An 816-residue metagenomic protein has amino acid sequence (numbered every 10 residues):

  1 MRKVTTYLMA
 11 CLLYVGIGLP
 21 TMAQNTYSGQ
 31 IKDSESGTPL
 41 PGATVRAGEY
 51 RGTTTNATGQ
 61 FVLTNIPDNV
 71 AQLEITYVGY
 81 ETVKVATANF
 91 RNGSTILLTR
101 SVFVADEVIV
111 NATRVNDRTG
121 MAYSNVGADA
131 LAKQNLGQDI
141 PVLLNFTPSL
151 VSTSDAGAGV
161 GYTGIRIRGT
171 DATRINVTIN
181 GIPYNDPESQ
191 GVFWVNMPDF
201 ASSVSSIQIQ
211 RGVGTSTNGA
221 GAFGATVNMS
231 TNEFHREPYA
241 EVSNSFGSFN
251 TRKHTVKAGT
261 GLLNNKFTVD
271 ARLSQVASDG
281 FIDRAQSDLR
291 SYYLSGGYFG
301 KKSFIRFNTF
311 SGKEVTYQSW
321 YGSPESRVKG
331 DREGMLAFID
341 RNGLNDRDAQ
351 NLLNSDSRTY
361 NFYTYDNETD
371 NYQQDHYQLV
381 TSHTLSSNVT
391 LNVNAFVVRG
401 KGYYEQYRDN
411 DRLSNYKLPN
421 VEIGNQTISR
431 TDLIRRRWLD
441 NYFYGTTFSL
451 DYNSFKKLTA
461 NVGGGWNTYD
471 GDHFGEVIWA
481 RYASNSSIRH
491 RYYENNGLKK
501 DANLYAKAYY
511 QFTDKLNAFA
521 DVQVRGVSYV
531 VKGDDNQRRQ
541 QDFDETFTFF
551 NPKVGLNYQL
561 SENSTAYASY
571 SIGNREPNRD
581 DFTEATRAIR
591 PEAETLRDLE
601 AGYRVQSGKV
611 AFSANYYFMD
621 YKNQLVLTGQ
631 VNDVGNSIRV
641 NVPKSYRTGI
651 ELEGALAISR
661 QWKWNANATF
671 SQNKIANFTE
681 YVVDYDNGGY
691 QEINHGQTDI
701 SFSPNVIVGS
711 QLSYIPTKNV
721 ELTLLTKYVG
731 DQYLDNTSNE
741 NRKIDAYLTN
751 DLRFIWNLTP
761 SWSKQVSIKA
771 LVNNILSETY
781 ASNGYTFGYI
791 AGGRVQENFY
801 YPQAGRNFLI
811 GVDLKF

Functional and structural regions predicted by a protein language model:
K32-S36, A43-R46, E74-Y80, F90-K133 (+3 more regions): Short, acidic, small-residue-rich periplasmic hinge/interaction motif at the N-terminus of Gram-negative outer-membrane
V62-T64, P183-R211, S230, R327: Short acidic/polar hinge/loop motifs at secondary-structure boundaries that mediate gating or recognition
I96, P198-E241, K253: A beta-strand signature from Gram-negative outer-membrane beta-barrel systems, especially the internal plug domain
P141-P183, S205: Extracytoplasmic beta-strand/coil segments of soluble accessory domains associated with Gram-negative outer-membrane
Y239, F246-A277, I282-Y321, S326-G330 (+2 more regions): Transmembrane beta-barrel wall of Gram-negative outer-membrane proteins
N388-F396, N557-Q559, T565-S571, E592-T648 (+2 more regions): Membrane-embedded beta-barrel scaffold of Gram-negative outer-membrane proteins
D514, F618-D620, V640-N736: Gram-negative outer-membrane beta-barrel transporters
W664-N667, Q672-K674, Y728-Y733, W756-F816: C-terminal beta-signal and adjacent terminal beta-strands/loops of Gram-negative outer-membrane beta-barrel proteins
